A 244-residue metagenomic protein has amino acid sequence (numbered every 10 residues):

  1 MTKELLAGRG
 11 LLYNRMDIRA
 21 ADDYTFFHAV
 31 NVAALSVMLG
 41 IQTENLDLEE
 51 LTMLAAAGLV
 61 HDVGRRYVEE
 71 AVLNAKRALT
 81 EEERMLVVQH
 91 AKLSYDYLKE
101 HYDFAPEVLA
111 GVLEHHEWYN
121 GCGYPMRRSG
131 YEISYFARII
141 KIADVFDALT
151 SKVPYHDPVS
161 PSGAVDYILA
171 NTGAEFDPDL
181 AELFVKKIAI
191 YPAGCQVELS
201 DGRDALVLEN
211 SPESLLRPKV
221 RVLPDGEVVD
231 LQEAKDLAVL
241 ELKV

Functional and structural regions predicted by a protein language model:
M1-M85, K99-Y102: Acidic/His-rich, divalent-metal-binding segments that scaffold phosphate/diphosphate chemistry
V32, A56, V60-Y67, L79-D96 (+4 more regions): Alpha-helical scaffolding flanking metal-ion-dependent phosphate/phosphodiester catalytic sites
F184-V185: Alpha-helical interaction/regulatory segments in DNA maintenance proteins
E198, K219-L223: Short, acidic/hydrophobic/Gly-rich beta-strand patch recurrent on exposed beta strands that often constitutes part
D201-R203, E227: Short acidic/polar mixed-charge low-complexity motifs
R203-E213, P218: Short beta-strand-centered aromatic/proline hotspots
P224-V244: Glycine- and charge-enriched low-complexity intrinsically disordered segments
